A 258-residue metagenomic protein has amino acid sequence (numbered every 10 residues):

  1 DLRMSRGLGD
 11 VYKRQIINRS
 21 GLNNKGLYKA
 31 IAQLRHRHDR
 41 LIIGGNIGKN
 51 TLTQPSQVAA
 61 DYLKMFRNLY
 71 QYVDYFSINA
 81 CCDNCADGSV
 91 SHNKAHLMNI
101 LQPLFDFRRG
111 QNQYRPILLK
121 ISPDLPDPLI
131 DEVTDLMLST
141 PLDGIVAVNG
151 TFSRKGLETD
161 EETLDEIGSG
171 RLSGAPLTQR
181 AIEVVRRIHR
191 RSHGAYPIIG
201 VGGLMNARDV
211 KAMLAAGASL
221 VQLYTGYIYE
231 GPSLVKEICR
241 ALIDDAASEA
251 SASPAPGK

Functional and structural regions predicted by a protein language model:
D1-Y12: Single conserved hydrophobic/aromatic residue that forms the stacking wall/gate of nucleotide- or nucleobase-binding
R14-S77, C82: Active-site beta->alpha loop and helix N-cap motifs at the rims of alpha/beta catalytic domains
Q15, N24-R40, K94-Y114, E166-Y196 (+1 more regions): Alpha-helix-loop-beta-strand connector modules within alpha/beta enzyme cores
N46-G48, I121-D127, G194-R208: Glycine-rich beta-to-alpha transition loops that act as phosphate-gripper elements at the mouths of alpha/beta enzyme
N50-L63, V90, L119-S139: Active-site glycine- and acidic-residue-rich loops that bind and position anionic ligands or nucleotide-like cofactors
A80, V146-F152, L204, V210-E237: Glycine-rich phosphate-binding active-site loops on the catalytic face of alpha/beta enzymes
D83-N93, L136-G194, L234: Glycine/Thr-rich beta-alpha phosphate-binding loop at enzyme active sites
L125-L138, R190, L204-V221: Catalytic cores of alpha/beta
